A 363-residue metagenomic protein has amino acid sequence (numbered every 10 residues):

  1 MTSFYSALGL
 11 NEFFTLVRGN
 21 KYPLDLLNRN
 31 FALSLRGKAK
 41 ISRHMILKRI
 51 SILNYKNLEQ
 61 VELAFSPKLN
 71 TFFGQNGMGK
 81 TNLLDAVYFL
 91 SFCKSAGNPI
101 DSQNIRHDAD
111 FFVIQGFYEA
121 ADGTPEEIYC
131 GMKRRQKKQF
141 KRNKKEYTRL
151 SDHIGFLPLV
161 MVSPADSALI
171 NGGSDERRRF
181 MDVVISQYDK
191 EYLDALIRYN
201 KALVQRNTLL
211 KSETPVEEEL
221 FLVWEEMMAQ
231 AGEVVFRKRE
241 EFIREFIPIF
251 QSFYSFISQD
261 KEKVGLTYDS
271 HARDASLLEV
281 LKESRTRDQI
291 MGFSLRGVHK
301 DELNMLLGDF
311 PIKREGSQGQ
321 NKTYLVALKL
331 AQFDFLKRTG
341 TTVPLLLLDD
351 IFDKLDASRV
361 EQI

Functional and structural regions predicted by a protein language model:
Y5-L8, F14, P23-L26, F31 (+1 more regions): Short hydrophobic targeting helices and cationic amphipathic motifs that mediate membrane/organellar targeting
N30, K40-Q75, V216-L347, K354-Q362: Conserved NTPase motor "head" modules and their coupling/switch loops across ABC/AAA+ ATPases, GTPases, and GHKL ATPases
K80: Conserved lysine of the Walker
Y88: Helix-to-loop junction immediately C-terminal to a conserved catalytic motif
S91-E176, D182-Y188, Y192, I247-S252 (+1 more regions): Nucleotide-state sensing region of NTPase/ATPase domains
A168-S258: An accessory alpha-helical subdomain
